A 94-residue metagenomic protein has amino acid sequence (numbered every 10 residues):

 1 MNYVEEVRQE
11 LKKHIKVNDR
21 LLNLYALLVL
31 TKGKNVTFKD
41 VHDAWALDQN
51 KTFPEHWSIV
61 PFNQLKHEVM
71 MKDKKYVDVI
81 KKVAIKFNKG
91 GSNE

Functional and structural regions predicted by a protein language model:
M1-E94: Alpha-helical propensity feature that highlights long, continuous alpha-helices across diverse contexts
